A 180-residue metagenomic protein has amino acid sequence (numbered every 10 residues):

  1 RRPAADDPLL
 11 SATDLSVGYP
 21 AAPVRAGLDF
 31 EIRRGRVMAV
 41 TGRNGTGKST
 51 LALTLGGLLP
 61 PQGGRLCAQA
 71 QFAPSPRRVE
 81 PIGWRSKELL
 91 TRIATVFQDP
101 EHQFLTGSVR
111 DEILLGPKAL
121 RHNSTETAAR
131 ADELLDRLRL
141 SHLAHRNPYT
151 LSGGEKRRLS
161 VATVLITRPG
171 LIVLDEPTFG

Functional and structural regions predicted by a protein language model:
T41-R43: The feature captures the beta-strand-to-loop junction immediately N-terminal to the Walker
G56: Helix-to-loop junction immediately C-terminal to a conserved catalytic motif
R65-E88: ABC ATPase NBD Q-loop/coupling interface
L114, T125-L143: Conserved ABC ATPase "signature" region
N147-L151, E155: Conserved ABC ATPase signature
V161: Hydrophobic anchor residue at the start of the ABC signature
V164-L165: ABC ATPase C-loop
I172-D175: Catalytic Walker B motif of ABC-type/P-loop ATPase nucleotide-binding domains
